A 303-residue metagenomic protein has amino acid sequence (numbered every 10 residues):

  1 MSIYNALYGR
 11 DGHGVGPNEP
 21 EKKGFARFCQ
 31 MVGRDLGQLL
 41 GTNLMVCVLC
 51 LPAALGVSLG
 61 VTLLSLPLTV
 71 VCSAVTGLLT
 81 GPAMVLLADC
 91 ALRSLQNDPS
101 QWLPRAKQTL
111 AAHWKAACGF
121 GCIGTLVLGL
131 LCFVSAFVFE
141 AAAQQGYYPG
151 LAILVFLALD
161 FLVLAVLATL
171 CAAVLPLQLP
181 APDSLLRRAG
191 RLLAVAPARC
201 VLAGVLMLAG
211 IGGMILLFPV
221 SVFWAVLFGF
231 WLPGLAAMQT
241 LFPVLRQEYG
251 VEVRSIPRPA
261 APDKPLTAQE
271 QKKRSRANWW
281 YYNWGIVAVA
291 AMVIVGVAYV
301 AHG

Functional and structural regions predicted by a protein language model:
M1-A136, E140-A142, T169-G303: Helix-coil boundary and N-terminal low-complexity module in membrane systems
Y147-V155: Juxtamembrane helix-entry segments on the extracytoplasmic side of multipass membrane proteins
V155-L167: Alpha-helical transmembrane segments of multi-pass membrane proteins
